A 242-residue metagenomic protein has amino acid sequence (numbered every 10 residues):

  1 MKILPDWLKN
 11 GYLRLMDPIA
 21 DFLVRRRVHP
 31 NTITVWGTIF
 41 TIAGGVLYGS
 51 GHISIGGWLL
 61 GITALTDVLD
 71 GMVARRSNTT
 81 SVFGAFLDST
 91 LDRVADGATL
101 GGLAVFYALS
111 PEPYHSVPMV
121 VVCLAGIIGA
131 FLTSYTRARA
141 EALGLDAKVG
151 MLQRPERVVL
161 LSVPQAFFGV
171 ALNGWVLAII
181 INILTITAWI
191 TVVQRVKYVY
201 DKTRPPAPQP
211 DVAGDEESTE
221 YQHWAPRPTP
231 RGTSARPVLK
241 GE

Functional and structural regions predicted by a protein language model:
M1-G57, A64, A98-E242: Hydrophobic alpha-helical transmembrane segments
L13, D70, A74, N78-D92 (+2 more regions): Juxtamembrane helix-capping/reentrant segments at transmembrane boundaries
W58-V73: Alpha-helical membrane segments and adjacent membrane-interface helices in multi-pass membrane proteins
D67, D88, A130: Conserved G/P- and acidic residue-centered "switch" motifs that form tight phosphate/ATP-binding loops in soluble
A95: A glycine-rich phosphate/pyrophosphate-binding beta-strand-loop-alpha-helix module
